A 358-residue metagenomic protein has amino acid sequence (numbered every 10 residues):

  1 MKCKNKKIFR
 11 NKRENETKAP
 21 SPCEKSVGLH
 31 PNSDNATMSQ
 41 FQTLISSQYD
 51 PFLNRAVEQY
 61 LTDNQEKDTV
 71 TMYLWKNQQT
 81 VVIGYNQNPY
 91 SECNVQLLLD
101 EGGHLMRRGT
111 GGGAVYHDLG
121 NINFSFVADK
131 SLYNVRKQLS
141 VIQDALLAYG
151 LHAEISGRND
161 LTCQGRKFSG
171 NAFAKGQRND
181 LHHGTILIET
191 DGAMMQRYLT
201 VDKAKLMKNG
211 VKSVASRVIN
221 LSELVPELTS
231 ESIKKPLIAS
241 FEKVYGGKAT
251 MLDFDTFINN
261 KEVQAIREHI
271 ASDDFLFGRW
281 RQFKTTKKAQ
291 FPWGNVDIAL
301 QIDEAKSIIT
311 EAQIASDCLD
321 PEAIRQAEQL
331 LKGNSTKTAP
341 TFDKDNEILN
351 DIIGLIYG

Functional and structural regions predicted by a protein language model:
E16, E24-V27, P31, A36: Short hydrophobic alpha-helical segments enriched in small aliphatic residues
A36-Y133: N-terminal lobe of the biotin/lipoate ligase/transferase fold
R108-N123, L161-C163, A172-K175, N179-L181: FAD-binding core of FAD-dependent oxidoreductases, characterized by glycine-rich FAD pyrophosphate-binding loops
N121-N159: Contiguous, small/hydrophobic- and glycine-enriched helical/loop subdomains that border and often "cap" functional
G150-L151, S169, Q177-R279, E322-G358: Long, positively charged amphipathic alpha-helical accessory segments at protein N-termini or as interdomain linkers
E262-Q313: Internal helical hairpin/lid segments
E311-C318, A323: A C-terminal functional module that forms or caps the active site or interfaces directly with catalytic machinery
